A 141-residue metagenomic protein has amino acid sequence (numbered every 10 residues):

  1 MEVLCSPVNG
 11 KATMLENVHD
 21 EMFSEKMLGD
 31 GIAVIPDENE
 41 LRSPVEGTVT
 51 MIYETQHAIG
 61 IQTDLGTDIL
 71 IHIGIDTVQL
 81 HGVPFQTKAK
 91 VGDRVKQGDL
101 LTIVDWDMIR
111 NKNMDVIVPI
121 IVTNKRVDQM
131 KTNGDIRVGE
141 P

Functional and structural regions predicted by a protein language model:
M1-P141: Contiguous, well-folded functional domains in the mature portion of proteins
